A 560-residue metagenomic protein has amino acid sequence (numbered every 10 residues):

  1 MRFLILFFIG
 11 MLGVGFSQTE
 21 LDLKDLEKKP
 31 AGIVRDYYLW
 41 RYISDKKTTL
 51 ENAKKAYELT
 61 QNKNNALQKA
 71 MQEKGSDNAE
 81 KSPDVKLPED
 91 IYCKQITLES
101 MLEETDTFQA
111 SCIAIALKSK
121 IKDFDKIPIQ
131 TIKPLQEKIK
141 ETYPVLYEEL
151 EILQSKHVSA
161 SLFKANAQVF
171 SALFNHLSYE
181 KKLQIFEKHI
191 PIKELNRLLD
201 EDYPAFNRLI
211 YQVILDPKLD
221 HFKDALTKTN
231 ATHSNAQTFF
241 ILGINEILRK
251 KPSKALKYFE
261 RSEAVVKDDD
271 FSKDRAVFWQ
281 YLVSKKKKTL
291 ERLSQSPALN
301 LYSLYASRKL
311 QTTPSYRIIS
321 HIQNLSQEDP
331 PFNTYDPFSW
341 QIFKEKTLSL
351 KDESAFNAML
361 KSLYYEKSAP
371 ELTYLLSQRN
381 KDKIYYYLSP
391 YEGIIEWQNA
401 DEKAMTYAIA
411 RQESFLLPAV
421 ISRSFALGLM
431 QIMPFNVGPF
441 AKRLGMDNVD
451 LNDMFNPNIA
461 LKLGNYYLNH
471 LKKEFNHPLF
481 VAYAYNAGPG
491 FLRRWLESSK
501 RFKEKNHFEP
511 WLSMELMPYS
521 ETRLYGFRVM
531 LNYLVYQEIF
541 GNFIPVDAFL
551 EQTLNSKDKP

Functional and structural regions predicted by a protein language model:
T19, K29-Y37, D45-E51, L59-C112 (+11 more regions): Generic helix N-cap/helix-start motif at coil->alpha-helix transitions
Y57-Q61, A114-S119, P128-P134, E260-A264 (+3 more regions): TPR/TPR-like (Sel1-like) alpha-helical repeat modules
V213-I214, E246, S284, L363: Residue at a conserved register position within TPR or TPR-like alpha-solenoid repeats
D216-P217, R249-K250, V283, K287: Structural motif corresponding to the intra-repeat A-B loop/turn of tetratricopeptide repeats
F356-L416, N465: Export/targeting segments at the very N-terminus of extracytoplasmic proteins
M405-T406, R423-D447, P457-L468, G490-F491 (+2 more regions): Substrate-binding/active-site groove segments that recognize and process beta-1,4-linked N-acetyl-hexosamine
Y483-N542: Catalytic and substrate-binding regions of cell-wall glycan-acting enzymes that process beta-1,4-linked
